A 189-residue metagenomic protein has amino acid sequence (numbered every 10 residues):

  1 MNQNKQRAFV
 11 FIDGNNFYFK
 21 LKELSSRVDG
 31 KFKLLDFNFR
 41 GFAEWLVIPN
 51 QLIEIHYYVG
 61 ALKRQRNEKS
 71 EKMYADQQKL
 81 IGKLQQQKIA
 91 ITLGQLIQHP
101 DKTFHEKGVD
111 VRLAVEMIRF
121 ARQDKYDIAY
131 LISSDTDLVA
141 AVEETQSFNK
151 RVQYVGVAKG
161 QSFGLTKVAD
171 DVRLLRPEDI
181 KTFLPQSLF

Functional and structural regions predicted by a protein language model:
M1-H105, R151: Domain-level signal for Mg2+-assisted phosphodiester chemistry and nucleotide/NA-binding surfaces in nucleic-acid
G82-F189: Nuclease catalytic cores that cleave nucleic-acid phosphodiester bonds, predominantly acidic two-metal-ion
